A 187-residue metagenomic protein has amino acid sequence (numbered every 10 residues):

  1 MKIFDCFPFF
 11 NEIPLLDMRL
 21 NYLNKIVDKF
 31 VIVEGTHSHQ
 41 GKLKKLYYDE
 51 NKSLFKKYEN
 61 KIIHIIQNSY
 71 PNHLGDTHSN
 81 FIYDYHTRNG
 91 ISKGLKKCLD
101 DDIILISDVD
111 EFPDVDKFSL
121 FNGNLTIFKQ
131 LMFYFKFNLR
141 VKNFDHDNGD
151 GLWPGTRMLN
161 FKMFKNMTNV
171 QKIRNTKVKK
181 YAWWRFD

Functional and structural regions predicted by a protein language model:
M1-K25: N-proximal low-complexity "stem/linker" segments adjacent to membrane-targeting elements
I3, D28, D102, D110 (+1 more regions): Conserved acidic residues
I3, N24-S38, E59-I63: Short loop->beta transition adjacent to catalytic acidic/histidine clusters or analogous donor-positioning motifs
D5-F10, V33-E34, I106-V109, F128-L131: Short His-Asn-centered micro-motif
R19-D28, F118-L125: Short, surface-exposed basic-aromatic patches at helix termini and helix-loop junctions that form
V31, I63-I65, L105, T126 (+1 more regions): Hydrophobic/aromatic beta-strand patches that form the interior of the parallel beta-sheet core in alpha/beta enzyme
H37-I106, V115-D116: Active-site-proximal specificity loops/subdomain of glycosyltransferases
E111-D187: Conserved catalytic core of nucleotide-sugar-dependent glycosyltransferases
